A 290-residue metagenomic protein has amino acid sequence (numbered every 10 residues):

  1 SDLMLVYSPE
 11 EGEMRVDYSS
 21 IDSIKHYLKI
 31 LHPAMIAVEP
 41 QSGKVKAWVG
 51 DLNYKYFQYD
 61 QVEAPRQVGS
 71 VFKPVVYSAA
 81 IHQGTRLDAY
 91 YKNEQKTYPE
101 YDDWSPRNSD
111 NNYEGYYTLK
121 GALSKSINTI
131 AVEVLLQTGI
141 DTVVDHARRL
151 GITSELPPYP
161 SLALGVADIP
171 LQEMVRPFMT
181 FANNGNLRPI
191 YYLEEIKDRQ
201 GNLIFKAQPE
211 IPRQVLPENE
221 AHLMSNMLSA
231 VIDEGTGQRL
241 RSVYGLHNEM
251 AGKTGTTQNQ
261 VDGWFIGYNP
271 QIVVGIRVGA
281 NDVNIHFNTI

Functional and structural regions predicted by a protein language model:
S1-E39, W48, Y54-Q61, F72 (+2 more regions): A penicillin-recognizing enzyme superfamily signal
I21-I24, H32-P33, Q58-R66, S105-D110 (+5 more regions): Second-shell loop/turn segments in exported
L28-V45, F72, S78, H82 (+1 more regions): C-terminal substrate/ligand-recognition segments
P40, K55-Y56, I81-A89, T153-E155 (+1 more regions): Secondary-structure transition/capping motifs at alpha-helix termini and the adjoining loop/turn into the next element
S42-G43, P65-N93, A122, M174-F181 (+2 more regions): Active-site SXXK
A64-G69, N111, G115, L119 (+7 more regions): Secondary-structure capping and boundary motifs in well-ordered enzyme cores
T85-V143, L187, R199-S225, S229: Conserved catalytic neighborhood of penicillin-recognizing serine enzymes
W104-N108, G139-F178, G185, P189-Y192: Mid-domain, small-residue-enriched loop/turn segments at the edges of structured enzyme/sensor domains
